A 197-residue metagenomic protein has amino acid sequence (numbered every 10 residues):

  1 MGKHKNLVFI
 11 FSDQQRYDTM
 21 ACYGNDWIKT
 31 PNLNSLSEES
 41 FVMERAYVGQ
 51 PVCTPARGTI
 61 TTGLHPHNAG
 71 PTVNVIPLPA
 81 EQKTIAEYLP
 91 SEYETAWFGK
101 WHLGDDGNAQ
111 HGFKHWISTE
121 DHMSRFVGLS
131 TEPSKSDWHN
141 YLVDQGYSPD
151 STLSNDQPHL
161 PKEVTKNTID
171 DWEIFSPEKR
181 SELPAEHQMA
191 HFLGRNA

Functional and structural regions predicted by a protein language model:
M1-A197: Formylglycine-dependent sulfatase
